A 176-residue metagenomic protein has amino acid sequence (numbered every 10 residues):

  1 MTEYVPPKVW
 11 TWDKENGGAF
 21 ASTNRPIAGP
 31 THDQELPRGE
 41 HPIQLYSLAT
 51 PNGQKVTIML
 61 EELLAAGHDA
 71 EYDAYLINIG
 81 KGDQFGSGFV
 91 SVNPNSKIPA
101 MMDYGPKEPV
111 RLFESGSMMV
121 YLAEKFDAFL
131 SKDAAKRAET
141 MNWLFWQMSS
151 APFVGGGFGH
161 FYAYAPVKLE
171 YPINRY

Functional and structural regions predicted by a protein language model:
M1-R175: GST-like domain detector, emphasizing the conserved glutathione-binding G-site in the N-terminal thioredoxin-like
